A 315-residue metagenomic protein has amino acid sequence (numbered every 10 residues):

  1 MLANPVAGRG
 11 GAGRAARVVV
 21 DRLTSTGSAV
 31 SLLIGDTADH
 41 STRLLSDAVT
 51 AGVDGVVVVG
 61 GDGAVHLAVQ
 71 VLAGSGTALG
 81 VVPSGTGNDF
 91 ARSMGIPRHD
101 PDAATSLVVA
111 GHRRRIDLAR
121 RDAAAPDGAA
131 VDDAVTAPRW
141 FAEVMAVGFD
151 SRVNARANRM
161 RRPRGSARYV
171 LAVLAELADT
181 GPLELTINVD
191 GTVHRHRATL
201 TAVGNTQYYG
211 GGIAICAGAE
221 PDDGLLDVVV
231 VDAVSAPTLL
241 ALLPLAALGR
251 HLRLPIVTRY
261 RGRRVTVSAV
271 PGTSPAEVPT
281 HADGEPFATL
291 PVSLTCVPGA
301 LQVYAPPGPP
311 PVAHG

Functional and structural regions predicted by a protein language model:
M1-V56, P310-G315: ATP/NTP phosphate-donor binding region
P5, V59-G61, V82-G85: Glycine-rich beta-strand-to-loop/alpha-helix junction loops that act as flexible
T26, G35, A73-A78, V82-T199: Catalytic core of DAGKc-family lipid kinases
A146, D150, A202-I215, P286: Glycine-rich phosphate/pyrophosphate-binding beta-alpha loops
R161-R168, Y209-G212, A217-T238: Gly/Ser/Thr-rich active-site loops/lids in small-molecule metabolic enzymes that frequently grip phosphoryl groups
V189, E220, V230-G315: ATP/nucleoside-binding phosphotransfer catalytic cores, i.e., glycine-rich phosphate-binding loops
